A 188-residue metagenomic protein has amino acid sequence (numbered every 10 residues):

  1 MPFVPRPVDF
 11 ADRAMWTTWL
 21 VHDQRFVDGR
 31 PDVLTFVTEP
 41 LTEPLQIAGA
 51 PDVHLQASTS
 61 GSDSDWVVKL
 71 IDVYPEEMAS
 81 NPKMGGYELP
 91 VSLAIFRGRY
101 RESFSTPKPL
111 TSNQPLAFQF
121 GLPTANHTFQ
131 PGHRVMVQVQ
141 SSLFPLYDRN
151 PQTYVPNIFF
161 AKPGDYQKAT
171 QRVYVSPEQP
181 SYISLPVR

Functional and structural regions predicted by a protein language model:
M1-R188: Glycine/threonine-rich phosphate-binding loop and adjacent beta-strand/alpha-helix elements that clamp
